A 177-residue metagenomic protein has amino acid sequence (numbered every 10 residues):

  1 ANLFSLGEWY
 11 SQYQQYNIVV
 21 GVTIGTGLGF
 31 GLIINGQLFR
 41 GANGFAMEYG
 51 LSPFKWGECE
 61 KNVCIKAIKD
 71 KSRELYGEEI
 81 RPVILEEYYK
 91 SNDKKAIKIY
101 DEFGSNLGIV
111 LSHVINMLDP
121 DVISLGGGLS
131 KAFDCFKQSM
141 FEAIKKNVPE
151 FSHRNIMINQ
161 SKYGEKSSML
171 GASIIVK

Functional and structural regions predicted by a protein language model:
A1, G21-I24, N159-K166: Active-site nucleophile and cofactor-binding loops and adjacent substrate-binding regions of central metabolic enzymes
A1-E8, Q12-Q14, V22: Glycine/small-residue-rich loop that forms an oxyanion/phosphate-binding "nest" at active or ligand-binding sites
E8-Y16, L38, P53-K177: ATP-binding/phosphotransfer module of carbohydrate and carboxylate kinases, centering on a glycine-rich
V19-T23, G29-G31: Short glycine-aspartate micro-motif
I24-T26, G127-G128: Short secondary-structure boundary segments
I34-N35: A cytosolic small-molecule/anion-sensing beta-strand core signal
N43: Zn2+-dependent cytidine deaminase-like catalytic core
A46-E48: A short acidic/small-residue loop/turn micro-motif
